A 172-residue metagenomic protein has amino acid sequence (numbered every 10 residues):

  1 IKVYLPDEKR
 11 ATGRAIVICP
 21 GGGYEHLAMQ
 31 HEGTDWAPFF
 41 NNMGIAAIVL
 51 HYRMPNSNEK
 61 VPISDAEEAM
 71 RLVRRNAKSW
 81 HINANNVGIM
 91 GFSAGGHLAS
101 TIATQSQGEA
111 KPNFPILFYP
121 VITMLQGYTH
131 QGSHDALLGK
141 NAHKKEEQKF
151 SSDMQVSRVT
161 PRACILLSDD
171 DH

Functional and structural regions predicted by a protein language model:
I1-T12, W80, S152-R158: Short beta-strand-to-loop junctions in surface cap/lid or active-site-entrance loops
T12-G21: Short beta-strand element of the alpha/beta-hydrolase
A15, N41-H51, G88, F114: A fold-wide structural signal in alpha/beta-hydrolase
P20-E25, D169: Active-site glycine-rich loops that stabilize anionic/oxyanionic intermediates across multiple enzyme folds
A28-Q30, D35, V49-A84: Catalytic nucleophile-loop/oxyanion-hole region of alpha/beta-hydrolase and closely related hydrolase-like folds
E68-S133, L137, E147-Q148, S152: Primarily recognizes the serine-hydrolase "nucleophile elbow" in alpha/beta-hydrolase and SGNH/GDSL folds
M124, D170-H172: Acidic catalytic loop of the alpha/beta-hydrolase fold
V159, C164-S168: Short beta-strand/loop motif that positions the catalytic acidic residue of the alpha/beta-hydrolase fold
